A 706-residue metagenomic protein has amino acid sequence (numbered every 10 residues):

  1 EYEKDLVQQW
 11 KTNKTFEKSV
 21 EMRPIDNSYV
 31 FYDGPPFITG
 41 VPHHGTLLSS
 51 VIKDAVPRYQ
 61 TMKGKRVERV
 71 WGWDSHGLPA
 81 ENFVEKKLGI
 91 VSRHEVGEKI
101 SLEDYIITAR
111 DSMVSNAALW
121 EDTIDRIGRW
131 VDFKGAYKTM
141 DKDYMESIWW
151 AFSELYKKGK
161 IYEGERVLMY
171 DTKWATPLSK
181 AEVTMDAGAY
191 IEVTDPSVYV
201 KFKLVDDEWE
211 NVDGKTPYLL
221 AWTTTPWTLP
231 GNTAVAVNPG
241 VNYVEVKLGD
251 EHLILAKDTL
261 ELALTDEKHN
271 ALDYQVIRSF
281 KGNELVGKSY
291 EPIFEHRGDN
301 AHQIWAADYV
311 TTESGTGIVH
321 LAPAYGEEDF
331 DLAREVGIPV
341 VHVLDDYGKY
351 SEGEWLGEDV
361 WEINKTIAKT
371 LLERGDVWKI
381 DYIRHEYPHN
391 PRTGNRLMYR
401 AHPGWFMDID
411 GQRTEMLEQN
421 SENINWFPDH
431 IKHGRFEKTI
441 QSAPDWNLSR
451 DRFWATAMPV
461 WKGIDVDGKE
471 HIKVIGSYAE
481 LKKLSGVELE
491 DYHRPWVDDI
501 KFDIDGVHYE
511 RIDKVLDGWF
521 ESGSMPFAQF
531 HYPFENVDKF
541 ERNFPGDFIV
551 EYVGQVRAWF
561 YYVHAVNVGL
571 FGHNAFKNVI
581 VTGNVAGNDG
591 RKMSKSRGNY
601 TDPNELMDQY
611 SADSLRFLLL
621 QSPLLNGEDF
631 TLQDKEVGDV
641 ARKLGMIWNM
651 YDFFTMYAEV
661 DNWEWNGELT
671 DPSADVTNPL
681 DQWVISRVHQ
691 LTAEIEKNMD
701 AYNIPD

Functional and structural regions predicted by a protein language model:
E1-E251, A322-E335, P339-E354, D376-M416 (+4 more regions): N-terminal, positively charged nucleic-acid-binding surface of large information/translation enzymes
V7, Y156-D186, A263-F280, E284-L285 (+1 more regions): Amphipathic alpha-helical
K14, V56-G64, F83, K87-S92 (+24 more regions): A generic secondary-structure signal for well-formed alpha-helical elements
I25-D33, A55, S92-V96, E121-G128 (+9 more regions): Active-site-adjacent bridging/hinge elements
G45-P57, K65, W73-D74, T139 (+7 more regions): Structured ligand/cofactor/substrate-binding pocket environments in proteins
L78, K86, I90, D111 (+11 more regions): Long, charged, mostly alpha-helical binding arms that flank functional sites
D171, N390, D465, K501-I504: Short cysteine-rich clusters marking metal-coordination/redox-active sites
K180-A189, D195-Y218, D445-S449, K483-L516 (+6 more regions): Flexible, glycine/threonine-enriched loop-and-boundary segments that flank and lead into catalytic domains of large
